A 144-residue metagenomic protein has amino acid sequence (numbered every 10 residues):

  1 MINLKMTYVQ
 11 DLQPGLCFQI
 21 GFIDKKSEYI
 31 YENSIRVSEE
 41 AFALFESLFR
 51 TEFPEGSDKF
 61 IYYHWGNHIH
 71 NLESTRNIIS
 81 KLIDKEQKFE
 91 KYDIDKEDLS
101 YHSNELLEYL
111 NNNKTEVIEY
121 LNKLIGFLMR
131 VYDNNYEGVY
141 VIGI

Functional and structural regions predicted by a protein language model:
M1-N134, I142-I144: Acidic (Asp/Glu-rich) sequence patches and key acidic residues that form negatively charged surfaces used
